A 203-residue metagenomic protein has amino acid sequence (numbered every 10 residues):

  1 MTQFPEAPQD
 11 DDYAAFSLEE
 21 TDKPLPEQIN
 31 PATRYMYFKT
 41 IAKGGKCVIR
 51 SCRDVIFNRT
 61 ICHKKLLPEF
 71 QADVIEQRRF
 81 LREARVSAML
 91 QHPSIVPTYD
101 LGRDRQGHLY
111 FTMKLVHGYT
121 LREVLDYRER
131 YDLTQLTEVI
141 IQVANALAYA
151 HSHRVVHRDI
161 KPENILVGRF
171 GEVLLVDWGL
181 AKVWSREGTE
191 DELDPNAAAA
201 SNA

Functional and structural regions predicted by a protein language model:
M1-K39, E192-A203: Short N-terminal regulatory/linker segments that flank and modulate the kinase catalytic core
F38-G44, I49: Protein kinase glycine-rich loop
L67-M89: AlphaC helix of the eukaryotic protein kinase fold
D100-G102: A short, aromatic-enriched beta-strand patch in the conserved N-lobe beta-sheet of the protein kinase catalytic domain
Q106-T120: Conserved short submotifs of the Hanks-type protein kinase catalytic core that shape the nucleotide-binding pocket
L121-Y131: AlphaC helix of the protein kinase catalytic domain
V139-I140: Activation segment signature within eukaryotic-like protein kinase domains
N145-V155: Protein kinase catalytic-loop region centered on the HRD/HxD motif
